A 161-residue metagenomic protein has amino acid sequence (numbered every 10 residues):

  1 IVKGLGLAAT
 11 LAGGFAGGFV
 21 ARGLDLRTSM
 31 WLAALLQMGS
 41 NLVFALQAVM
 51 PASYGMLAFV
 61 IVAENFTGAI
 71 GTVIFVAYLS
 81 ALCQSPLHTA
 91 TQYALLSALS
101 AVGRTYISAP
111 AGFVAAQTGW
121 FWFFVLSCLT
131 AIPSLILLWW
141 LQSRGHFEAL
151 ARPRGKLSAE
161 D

Functional and structural regions predicted by a protein language model:
I1-T10, M56, T91-L95: Loop-to-transmembrane helix entry
L7-F15, T105: Residue-level signature of mid-helix packing/kink "hotspots" within the transmembrane helices of 12-pass Major
A12-W31, A115-A116: Helix-to-loop junctions at the C-terminal end of transmembrane segments in multipass secondary transporters
L35-A52, W139: C-terminal ends and interior cores of transmembrane alpha-helices in multi-pass membrane transporters/permeases
A69-S85: Intracellular juxtamembrane helix-capping segments at the cytosolic ends of symmetry-related transmembrane helices
P86-A116: A late C-terminal transmembrane helix in Major Facilitator Superfamily
P110-P133: A membrane-interface helix-boundary motif in multi-pass transporters
L126-S158: Multi-pass alpha-helical transporter architecture, strongest for 12-TM Major Facilitator/SLC carriers used
